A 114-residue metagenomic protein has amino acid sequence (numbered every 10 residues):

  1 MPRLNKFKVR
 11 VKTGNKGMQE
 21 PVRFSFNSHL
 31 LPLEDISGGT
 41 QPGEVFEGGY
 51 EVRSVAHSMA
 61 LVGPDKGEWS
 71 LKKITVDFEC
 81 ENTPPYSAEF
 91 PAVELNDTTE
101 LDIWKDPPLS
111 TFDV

Functional and structural regions predicted by a protein language model:
M1-V114: Regulatory, non-catalytic segments
